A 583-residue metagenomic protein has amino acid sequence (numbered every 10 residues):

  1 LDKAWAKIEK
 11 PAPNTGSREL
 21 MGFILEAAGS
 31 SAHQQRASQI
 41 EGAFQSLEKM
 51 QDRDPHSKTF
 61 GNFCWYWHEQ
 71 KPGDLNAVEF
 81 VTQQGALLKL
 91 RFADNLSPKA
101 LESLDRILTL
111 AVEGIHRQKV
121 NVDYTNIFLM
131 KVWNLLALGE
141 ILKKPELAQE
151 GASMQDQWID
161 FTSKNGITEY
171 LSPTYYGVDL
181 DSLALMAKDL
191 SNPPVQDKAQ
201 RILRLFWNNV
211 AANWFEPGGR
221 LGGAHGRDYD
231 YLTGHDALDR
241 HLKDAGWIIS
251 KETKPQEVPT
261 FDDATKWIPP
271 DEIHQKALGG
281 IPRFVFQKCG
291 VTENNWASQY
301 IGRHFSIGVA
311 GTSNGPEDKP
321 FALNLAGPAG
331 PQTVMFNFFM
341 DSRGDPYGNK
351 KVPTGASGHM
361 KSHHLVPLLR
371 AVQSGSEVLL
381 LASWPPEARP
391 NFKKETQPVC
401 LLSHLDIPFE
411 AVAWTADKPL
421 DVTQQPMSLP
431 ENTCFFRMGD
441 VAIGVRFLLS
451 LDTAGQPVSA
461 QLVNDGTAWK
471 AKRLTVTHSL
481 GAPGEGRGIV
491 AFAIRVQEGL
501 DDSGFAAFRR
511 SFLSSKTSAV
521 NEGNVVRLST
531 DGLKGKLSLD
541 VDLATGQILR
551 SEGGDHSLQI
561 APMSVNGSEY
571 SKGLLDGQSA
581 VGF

Functional and structural regions predicted by a protein language model:
L1-A93, K99-H116, P255-F583: Ser/Thr/Asn(+Pro)-rich, low-complexity disordered segments
N76, F80-L90, K99-R283: Extracellular polysaccharide-recognition and catalytic grooves
